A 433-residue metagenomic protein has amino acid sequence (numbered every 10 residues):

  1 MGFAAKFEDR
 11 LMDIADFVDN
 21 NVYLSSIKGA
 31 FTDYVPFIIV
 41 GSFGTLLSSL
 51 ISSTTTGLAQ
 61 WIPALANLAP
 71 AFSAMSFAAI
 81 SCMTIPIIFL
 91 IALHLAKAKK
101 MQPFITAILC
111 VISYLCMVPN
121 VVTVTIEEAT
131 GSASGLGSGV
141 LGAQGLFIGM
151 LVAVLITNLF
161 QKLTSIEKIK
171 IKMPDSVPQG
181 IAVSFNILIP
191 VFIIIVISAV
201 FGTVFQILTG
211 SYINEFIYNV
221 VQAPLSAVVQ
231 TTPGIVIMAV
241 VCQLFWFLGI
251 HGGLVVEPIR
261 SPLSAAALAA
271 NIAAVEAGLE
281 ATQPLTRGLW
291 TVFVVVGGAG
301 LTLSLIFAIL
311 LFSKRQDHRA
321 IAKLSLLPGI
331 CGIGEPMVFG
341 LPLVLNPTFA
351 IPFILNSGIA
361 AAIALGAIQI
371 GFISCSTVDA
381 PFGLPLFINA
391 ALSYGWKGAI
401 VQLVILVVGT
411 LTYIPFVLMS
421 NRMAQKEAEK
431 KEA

Functional and structural regions predicted by a protein language model:
M1-V18, G57-P70, A129-T130, I272-T282 (+2 more regions): Transmembrane alpha-helical segments and their short flanking loops that form helix-hairpins/helix-helix interfaces
D16, N20-K170, V344: Early transmembrane hairpin of solute transport permeases
V40, T84, I88, A92 (+24 more regions): Alpha-helical transmembrane segments in multi-pass membrane proteins
I62-A74, E215-V221, T282-R287, A308-A320 (+1 more regions): Short juxtamembrane and helix-loop transition motifs at transmembrane-helix boundaries in membrane proteins
S73-I87, G145-I148, V229-L248, A281-G300 (+1 more regions): Hydrophobic alpha-helical transmembrane segments
I85-I91, L95, I108-I112, A277-F349 (+2 more regions): Alpha-helical membrane segments and immediately flanking helix-loop junctions that form or couple to the substrate/ion
P103, V122-L151, L155-P233: Membrane-interface helix-loop-helix junctions at boundaries between adjacent transmembrane segments
F192-F312: Generic multipass alpha-helical transmembrane bundles of integral membrane proteins
